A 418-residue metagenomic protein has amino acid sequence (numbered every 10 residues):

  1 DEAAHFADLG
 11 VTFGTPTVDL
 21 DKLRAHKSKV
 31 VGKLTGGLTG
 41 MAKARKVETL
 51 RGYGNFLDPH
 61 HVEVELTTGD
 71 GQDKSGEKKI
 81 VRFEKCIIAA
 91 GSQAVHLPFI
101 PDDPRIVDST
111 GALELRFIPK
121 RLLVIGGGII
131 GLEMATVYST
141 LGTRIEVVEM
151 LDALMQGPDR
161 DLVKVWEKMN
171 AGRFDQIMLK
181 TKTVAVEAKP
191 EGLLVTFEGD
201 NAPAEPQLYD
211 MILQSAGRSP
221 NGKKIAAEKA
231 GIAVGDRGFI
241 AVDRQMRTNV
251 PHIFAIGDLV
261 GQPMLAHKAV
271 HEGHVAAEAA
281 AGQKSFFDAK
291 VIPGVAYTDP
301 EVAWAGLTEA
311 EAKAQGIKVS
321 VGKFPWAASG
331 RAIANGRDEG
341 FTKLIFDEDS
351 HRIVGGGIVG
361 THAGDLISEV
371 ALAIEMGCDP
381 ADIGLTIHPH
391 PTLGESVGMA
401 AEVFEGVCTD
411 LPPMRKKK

Functional and structural regions predicted by a protein language model:
D1-I118, L151-M155, D159-K164, K168-M178 (+5 more regions): Glycine-rich flavin
G54, I80-G91, V124-I125, L208-G217 (+1 more regions): Short hydrophobic core segments
I88-R144, V148, I177, E228-A230 (+2 more regions): Glycine-rich dinucleotide-binding loop and its adjacent helix/turn
D103-P119, P206-A280: FAD-site-proximal beta/loop scaffold in flavoenzymes
I130-M150, K168, R247-F254, V260 (+2 more regions): Active-site substrate-recognition segment that forms the wall of the catalytic cavity or substrate channel
G142-R144, F174, G316, G377: Glycine-centered short loops/turns at secondary-structure junctions
A281, Y297-T308, K313-K418: Flexible, glycine-rich terminal cap/loop adjacent to redox cofactors in electron-transfer oxidoreductases
